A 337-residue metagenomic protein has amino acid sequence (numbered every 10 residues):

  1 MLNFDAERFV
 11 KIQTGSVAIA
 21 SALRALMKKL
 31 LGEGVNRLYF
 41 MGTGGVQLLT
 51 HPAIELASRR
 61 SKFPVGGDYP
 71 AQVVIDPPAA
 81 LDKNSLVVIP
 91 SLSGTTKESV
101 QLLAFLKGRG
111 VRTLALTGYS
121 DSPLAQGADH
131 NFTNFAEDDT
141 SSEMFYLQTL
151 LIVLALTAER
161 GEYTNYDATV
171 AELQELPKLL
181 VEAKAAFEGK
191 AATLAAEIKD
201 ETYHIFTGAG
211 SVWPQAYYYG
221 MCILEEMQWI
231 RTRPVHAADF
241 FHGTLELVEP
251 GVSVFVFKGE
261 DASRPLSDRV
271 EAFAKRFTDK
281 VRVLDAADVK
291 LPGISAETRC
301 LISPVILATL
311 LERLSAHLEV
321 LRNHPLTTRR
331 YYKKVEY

Functional and structural regions predicted by a protein language model:
M1-Y337: Conserved N-terminal alpha-helical segment that immediately precedes and caps sugar-phosphate-binding
